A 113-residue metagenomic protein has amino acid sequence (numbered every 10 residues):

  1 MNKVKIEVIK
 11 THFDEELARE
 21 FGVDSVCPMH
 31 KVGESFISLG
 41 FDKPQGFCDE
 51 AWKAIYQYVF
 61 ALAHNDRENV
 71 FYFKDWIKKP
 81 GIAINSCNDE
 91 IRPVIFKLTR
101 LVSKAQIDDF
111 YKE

Functional and structural regions predicted by a protein language model:
M1, K5, P28-K31: Function-determining sites in protein domains
K3-E7, S35-I37, I95-T99: Ser/Thr- (and often Asn-) enriched beta-sheet segments in non-cytosolic proteins
I6-F21: Short, structured beta-strand/loop micro-motifs enriched in basic residues and often containing a Trp
H12-F13, G40-G46: Short, charged beta-turn/beta-strand-edge "cap" motif at the junction between a beta-strand and an adjacent loop
E20-K43: Short, flexible N-terminal segments of the mature chain
P44-D66: Short, compositionally biased
V59-E113: Short, compact, well-ordered microdomains
